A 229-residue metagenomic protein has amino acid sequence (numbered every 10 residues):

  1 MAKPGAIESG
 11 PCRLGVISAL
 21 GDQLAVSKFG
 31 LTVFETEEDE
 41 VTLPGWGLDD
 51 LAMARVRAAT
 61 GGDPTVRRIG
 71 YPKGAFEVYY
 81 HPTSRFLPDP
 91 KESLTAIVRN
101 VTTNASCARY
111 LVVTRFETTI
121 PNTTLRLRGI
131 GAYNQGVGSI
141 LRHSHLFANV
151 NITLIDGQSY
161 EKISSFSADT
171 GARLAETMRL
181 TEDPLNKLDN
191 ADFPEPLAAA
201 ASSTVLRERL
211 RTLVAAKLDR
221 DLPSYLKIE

Functional and structural regions predicted by a protein language model:
M1, E92-T95, Q135: Short amphipathic alpha-helical surface micro-motifs
M1-P11, G15, L20, L24 (+3 more regions): C-terminal/domain-edge helix-coil "capping" segments
S27-W46, A132-V137, P184-A200: A solvent-exposed, charged loop/short amphipathic helix patch at secondary-structure junctions
G30-N122, F147-T170: N-terminal segment of the mature soluble domain
H81, G138-L141: Extracellular/periplasm-exposed beta-strand and loop segments of Gram-negative cell-envelope proteins, dominated by
T118-G138: Charged, amphipathic alpha-helical segments
